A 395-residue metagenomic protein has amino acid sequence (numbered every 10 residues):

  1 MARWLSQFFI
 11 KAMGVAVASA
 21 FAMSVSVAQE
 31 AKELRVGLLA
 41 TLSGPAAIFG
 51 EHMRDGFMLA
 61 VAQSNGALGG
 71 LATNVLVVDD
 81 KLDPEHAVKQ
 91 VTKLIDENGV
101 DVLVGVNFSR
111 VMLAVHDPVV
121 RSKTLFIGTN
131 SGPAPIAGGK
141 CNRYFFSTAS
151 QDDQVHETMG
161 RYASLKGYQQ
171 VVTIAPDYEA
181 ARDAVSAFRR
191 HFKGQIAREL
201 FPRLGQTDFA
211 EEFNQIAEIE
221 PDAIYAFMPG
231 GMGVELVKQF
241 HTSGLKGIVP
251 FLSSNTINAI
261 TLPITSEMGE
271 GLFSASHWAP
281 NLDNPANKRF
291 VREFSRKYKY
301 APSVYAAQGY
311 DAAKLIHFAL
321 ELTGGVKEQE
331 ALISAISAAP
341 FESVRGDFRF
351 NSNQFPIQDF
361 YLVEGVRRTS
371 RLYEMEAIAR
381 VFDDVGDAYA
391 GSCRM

Functional and structural regions predicted by a protein language model:
M1-R35, R394-M395: Short, low-complexity disordered leader/linker segments with a strong preference for bacterial N-terminal type II
E33, G37-G56, V78-E85, N107 (+3 more regions): Extracytoplasmic "Venus flytrap"
E33, I48-M53, Q63-I136, T148 (+2 more regions): Beta-alpha junction/loop-to-helix N-cap segments that form part of ligand/metal-binding clefts
D80, I127, S131-A134, L204-G205 (+2 more regions): Venus flytrap/periplasmic-binding-protein-like
K89, A134-P135, N142-T242, P280-R289: Extracellular/periplasmic Venus flytrap/periplasmic-binding protein
L94, N98-N107, I127-T129, V172-A175 (+4 more regions): Periplasmic-binding protein-like
V237-Y310, E321-T323, K327, T369 (+1 more regions): Extracellular/periplasmic periplasmic-binding protein-like sensory domains
R296-A306, H317-M375: Segments of small-molecule ligand-sensing domains
